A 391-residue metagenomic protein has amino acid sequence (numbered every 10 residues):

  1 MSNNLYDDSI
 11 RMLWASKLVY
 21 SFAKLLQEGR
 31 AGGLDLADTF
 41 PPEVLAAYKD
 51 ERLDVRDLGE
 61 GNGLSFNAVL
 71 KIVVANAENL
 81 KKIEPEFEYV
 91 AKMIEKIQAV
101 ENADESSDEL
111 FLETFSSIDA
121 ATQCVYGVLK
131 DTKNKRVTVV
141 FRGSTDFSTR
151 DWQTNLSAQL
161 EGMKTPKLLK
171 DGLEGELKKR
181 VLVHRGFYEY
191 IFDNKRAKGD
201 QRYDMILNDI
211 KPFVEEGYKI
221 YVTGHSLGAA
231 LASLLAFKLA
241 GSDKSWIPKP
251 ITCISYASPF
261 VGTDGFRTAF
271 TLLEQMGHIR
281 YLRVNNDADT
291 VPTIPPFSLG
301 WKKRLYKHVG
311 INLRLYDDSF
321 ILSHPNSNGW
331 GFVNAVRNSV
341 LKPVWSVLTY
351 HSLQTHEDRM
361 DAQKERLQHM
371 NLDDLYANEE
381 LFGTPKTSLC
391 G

Functional and structural regions predicted by a protein language model:
M1-T223, L227-G391: Non-catalytic, mobile gating and regulatory segments of ester bond hydrolases
